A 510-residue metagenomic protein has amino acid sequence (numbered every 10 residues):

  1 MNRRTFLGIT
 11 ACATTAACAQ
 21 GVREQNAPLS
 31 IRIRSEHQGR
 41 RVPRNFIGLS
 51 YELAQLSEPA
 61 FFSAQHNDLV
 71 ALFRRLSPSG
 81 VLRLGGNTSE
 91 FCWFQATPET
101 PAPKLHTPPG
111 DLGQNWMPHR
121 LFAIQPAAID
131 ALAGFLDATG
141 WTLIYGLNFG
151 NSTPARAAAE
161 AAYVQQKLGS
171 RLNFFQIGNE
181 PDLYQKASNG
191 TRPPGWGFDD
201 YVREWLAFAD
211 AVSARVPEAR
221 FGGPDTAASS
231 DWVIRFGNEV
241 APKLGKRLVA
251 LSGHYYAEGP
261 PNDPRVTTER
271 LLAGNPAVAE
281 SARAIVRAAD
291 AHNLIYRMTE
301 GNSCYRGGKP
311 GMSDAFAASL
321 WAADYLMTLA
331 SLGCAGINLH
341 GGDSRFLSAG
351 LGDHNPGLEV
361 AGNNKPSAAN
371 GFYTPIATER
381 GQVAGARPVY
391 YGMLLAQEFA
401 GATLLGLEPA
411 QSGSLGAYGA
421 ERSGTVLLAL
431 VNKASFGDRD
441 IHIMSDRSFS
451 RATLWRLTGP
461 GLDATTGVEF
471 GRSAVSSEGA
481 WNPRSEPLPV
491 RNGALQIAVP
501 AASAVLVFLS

Functional and structural regions predicted by a protein language model:
N2, F6-I177, D182-Y184, S188-I234 (+6 more regions): Non-catalytic accessory regions flanking glycosidase/transglycosidase catalytic cores in CAZymes
G110-G113, D263-V266, N302-R306: A short alpha-helix capping/helix-coil boundary motif
H119-R120, G195-W196, L272-A273, G311-S313: Short, contiguous strand/loop micro-motifs
Q185-W196, H254-A279: Substrate-binding/catalytic cleft of secreted carbohydrate-active enzymes, primarily glycoside hydrolases
F236-A250, H254-Y256, G274-A291: Catalytic-core regions of glycoside hydrolase
R270-I285, D324-M327, L332: Long, acidic, intrinsically disordered low-complexity segments
L271-N275, M312-S319, E379-A386: Hydrophobic alpha-helical scaffolding
A289-A317: Active-site clefts of carbohydrate-active enzymes
